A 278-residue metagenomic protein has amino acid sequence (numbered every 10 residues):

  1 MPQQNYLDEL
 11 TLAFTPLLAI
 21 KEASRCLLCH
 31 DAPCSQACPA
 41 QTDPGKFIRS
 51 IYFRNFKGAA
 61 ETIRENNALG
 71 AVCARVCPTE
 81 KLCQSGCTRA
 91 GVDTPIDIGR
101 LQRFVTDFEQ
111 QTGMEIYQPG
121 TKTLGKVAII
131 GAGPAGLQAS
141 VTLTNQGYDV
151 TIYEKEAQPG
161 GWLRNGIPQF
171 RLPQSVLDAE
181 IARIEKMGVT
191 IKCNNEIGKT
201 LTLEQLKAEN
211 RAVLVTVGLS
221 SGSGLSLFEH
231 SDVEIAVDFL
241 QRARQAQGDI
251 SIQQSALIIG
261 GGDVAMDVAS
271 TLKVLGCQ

Functional and structural regions predicted by a protein language model:
M1-K126, Q174, V213-D232, G248 (+1 more regions): Ferredoxin-type iron-sulfur electron-transfer modules and their immediate structural context
D31, A128-Y153, C193-K207, S221-G222 (+1 more regions): Rossmann-like dinucleotide/flavin-binding elements
A60-N67, L101, L163-R211: N-terminal Rossmann-like dinucleotide/flavin-binding domain of flavoprotein oxidoreductases that bind FAD/FMN
Y148-R164: Glycine-rich FAD pyrophosphate-binding loop
D149, G188-K192, D232: Conserved beta-strand segments of alpha/beta enzyme cores
E154, I191-C193, V215-V217, I235: General beta-strand structural signal in soluble alpha/beta enzymes
F228-R242: ANL superfamily adenylate-forming
